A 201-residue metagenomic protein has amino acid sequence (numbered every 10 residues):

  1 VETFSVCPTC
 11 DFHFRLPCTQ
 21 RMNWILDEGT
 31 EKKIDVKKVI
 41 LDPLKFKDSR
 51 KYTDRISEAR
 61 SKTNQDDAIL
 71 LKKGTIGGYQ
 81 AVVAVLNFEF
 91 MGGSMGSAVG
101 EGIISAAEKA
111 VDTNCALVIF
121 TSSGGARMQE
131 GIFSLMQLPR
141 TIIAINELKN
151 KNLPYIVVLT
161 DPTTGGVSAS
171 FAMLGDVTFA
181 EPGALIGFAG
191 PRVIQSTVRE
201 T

Functional and structural regions predicted by a protein language model:
V1-Q65, K73-I76: Intrinsically disordered, low-complexity segments enriched in small/flexible residues
V6, C18-R21, V99-G102, A106 (+2 more regions): General structural feature for long, well-ordered alpha-helical segments within catalytic domains of soluble enzymes
I56, V85-S94: Short, basic, glycine/proline-bearing loop/turn elements
E58, K62-A68, G93-E108: Glycine-rich anion/phosphate-binding loops
G74-L86, G102-A126: A structural preference for short, pocket-lining loop segments at secondary-structure junctions
M91-M95, R127-E130: A generic structural signal for short coil/turn motifs at secondary-structure boundaries
S123-T201: Conserved catalytic cores of soluble enzyme domains, especially glycine-rich substrate-binding beta-alpha loops
